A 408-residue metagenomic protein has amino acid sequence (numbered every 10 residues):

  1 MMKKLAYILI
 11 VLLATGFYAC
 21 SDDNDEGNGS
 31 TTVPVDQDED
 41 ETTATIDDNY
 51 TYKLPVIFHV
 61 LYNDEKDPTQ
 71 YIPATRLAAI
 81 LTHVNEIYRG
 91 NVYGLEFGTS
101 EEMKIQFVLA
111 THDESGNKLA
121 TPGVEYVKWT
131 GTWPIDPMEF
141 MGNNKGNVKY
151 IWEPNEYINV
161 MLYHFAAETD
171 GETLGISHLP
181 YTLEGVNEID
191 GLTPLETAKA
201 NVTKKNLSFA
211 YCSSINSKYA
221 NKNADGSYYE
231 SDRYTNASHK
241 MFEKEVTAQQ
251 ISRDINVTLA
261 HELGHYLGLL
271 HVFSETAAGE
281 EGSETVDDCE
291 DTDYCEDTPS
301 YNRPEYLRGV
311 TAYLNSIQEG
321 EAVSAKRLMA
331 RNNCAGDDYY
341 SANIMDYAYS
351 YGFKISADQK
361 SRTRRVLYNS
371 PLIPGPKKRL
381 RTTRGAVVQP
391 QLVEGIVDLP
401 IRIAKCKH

Functional and structural regions predicted by a protein language model:
K3-I10: Sec-dependent signal peptide recognition, specifically the positively charged N-region followed immediately by
G16-A19: C-terminal motif of bacterial Sec signal peptides marking the signal peptidase cleavage site
D23-I158, Y163-A167, Y368-L372, R381-K407: Propeptide-to-catalytic entry region of secreted or membrane-anchored zinc metalloproteases
D67-Y71, V246-D254, D346-S356: Active-site rim elements
P73-I80, V84, I255-L259, L263 (+1 more regions): Stable alpha-helical elements in mature extracytoplasmic
G90-T258, Y266-G279, T285-D287, D291-A312: Metzincin-family zinc-dependent endopeptidase catalytic domain
S274-H408: Replace "(M1/M4/M9/M12/WLM)" with "(e.g., M1/M4/M8/M9/M12/M26/WLM)" and add "not limited to" to clarify scope
